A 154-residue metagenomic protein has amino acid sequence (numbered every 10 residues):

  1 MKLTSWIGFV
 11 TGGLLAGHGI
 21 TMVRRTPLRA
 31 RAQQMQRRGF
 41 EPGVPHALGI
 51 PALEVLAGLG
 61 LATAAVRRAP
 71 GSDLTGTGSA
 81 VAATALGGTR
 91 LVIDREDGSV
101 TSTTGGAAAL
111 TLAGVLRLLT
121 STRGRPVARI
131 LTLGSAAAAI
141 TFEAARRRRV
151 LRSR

Functional and structural regions predicted by a protein language model:
M1-R154: Short amphipathic, positively biased membrane-proximal segments that drive organelle/inner-membrane targeting
